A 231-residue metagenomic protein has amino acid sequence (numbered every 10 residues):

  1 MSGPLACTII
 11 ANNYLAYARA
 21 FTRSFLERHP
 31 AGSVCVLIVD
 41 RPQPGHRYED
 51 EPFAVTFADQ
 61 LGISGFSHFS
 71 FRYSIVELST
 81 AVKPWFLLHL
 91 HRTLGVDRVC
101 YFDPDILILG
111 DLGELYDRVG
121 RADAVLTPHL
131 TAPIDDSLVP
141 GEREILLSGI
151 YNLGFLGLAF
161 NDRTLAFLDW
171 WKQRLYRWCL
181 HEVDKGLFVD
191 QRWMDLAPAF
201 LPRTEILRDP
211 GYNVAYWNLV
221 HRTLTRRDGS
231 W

Functional and structural regions predicted by a protein language model:
M1-W231: Glycosyltransferase catalytic domains, chiefly GT-A lineage
